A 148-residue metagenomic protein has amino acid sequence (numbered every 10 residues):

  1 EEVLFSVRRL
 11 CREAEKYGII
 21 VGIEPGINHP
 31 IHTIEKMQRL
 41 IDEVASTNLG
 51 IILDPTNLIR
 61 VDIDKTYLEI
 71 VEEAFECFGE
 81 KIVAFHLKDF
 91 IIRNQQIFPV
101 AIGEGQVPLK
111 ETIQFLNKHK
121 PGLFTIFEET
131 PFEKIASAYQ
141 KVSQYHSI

Functional and structural regions predicted by a protein language model:
E1-I51: Active-site acidic/histidine proton-transfer and metal-coordination neighborhood in alpha/beta enzyme cores
V3-L10, Y17, A74, K81 (+3 more regions): Alpha-helical packing segments of well-folded alpha/beta enzyme cores
L4, H29-S46, D62-F75, I135-S143: Distinct, well-ordered alpha-helical segments
E13-Y17, E43, C77, K118-H119 (+1 more regions): Alpha-helix C-cap/termination motif
V21-I23, L49-L53, V83-F85, L123-E128: Hydrophobic faces of well-ordered beta-strands that scaffold small-molecule active sites in alpha/beta enzyme cores
E24-N28, D54-L58, L87-F90, E128-F132: Active-site beta-loop-alpha junctions enriched in small/polar residues
I34, N57-G122: Gly/Pro-rich active-site loop or hairpin
L116, K120, P131-I148: Aromatic-rich peripheral "rim/lid" segments of glycoside hydrolase catalytic domains that contact and position glycan
